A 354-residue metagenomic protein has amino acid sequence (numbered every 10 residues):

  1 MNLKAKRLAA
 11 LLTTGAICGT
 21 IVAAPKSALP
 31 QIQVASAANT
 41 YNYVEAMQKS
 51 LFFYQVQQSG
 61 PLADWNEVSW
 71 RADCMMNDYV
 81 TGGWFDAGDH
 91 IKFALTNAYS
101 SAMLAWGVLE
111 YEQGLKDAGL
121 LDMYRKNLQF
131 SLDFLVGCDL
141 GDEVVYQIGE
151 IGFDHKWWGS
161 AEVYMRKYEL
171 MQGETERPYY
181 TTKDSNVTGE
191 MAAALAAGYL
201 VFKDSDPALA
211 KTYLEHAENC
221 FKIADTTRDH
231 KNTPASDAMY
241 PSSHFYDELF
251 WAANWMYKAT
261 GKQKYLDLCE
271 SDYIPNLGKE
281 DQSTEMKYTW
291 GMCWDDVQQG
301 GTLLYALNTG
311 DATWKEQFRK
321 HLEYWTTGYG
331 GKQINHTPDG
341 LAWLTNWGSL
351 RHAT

Functional and structural regions predicted by a protein language model:
M1-L12, A24: Bacterial N-terminal signal peptides that target proteins for export
N2, C18-I32: C-terminal segment of classical bacterial N-terminal signal peptides
P30, S36-A98, A102-T354: Glycan-recognition and catalytic cores of secretory/periplasmic carbohydrate-active enzymes
